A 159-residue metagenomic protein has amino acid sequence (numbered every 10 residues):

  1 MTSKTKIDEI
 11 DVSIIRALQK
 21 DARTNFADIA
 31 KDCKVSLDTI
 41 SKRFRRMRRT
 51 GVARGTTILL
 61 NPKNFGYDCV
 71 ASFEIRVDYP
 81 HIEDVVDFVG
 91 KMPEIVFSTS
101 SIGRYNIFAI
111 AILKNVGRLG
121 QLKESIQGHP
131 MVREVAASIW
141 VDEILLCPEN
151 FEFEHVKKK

Functional and structural regions predicted by a protein language model:
M1-K159: A compositional/biophysical signature of low hydrophobicity enriched in polar/charged and small residues
